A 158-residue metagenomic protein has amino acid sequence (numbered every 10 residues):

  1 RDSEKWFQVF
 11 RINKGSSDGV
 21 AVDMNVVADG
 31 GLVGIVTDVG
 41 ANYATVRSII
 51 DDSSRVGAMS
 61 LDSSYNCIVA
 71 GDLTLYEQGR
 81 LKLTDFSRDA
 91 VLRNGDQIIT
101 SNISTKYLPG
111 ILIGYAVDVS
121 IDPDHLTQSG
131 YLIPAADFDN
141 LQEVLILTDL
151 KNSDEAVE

Functional and structural regions predicted by a protein language model:
R1-E158: A secondary-structure micro-motif
